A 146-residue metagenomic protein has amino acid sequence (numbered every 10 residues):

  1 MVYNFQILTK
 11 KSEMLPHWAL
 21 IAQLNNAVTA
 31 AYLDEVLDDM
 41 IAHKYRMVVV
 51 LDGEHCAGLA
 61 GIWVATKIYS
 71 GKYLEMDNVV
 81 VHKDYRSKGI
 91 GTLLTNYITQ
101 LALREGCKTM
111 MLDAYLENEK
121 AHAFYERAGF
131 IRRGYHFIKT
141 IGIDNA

Functional and structural regions predicted by a protein language model:
M1-S12, N145-A146: Conserved N-terminal entry element of GNAT/NAT acetyltransferase domains
Y3, E54-L59, L74: Glycine-rich phosphate/pyrophosphate-binding loop shared by adenosine-nucleotide-utilizing enzymes
D38-V49, E75: A short helix-loop-beta-strand connector motif used in the catalytic cores of GNAT acetyltransferases and, in some
V49, H55-V64, V80: Conserved beta-strand in the GNAT
A65-M76, R86, R132-R133: A conserved beta-turn-beta hairpin within the catalytic core of GNAT-like acetyltransferases that forms part
V81, S87-Q100, A123, R127: Conserved acetyl-CoA-binding loop-helix of GNAT-fold acetyltransferases
T95, A102-A114: Conserved GNAT acetyl-CoA-binding A-motif
M111-A121, I138-I143: Conserved beta-strand-loop-alpha-helix junction that forms the acyl-donor binding cleft
